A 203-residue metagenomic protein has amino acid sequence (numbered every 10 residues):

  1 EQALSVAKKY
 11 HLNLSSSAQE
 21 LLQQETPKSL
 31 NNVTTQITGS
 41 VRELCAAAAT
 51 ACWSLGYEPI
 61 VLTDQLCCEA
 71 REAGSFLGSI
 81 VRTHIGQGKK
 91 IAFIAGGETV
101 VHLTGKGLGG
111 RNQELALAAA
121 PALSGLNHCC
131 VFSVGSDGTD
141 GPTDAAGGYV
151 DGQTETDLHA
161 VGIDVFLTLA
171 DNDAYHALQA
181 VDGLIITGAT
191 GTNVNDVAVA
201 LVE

Functional and structural regions predicted by a protein language model:
E1, S5-S16, A46-E58, S79-G86 (+3 more regions): Generic secondary-structure signature for well-ordered alpha-helical cores
E1-F76: Accessory alpha-helical/coil subdomains and C-terminal extensions that flank or cap enzyme catalytic cores
T34, L103-L108, D182-I186: A short glycine/serine-rich beta->alpha loop
Q36-S40, L44, Q65, E69 (+4 more regions): Catalytic cores of large soluble enzymes that bind and process phosphate-bearing ligands
D64-L66, G97-T99, V134-D137: Short, ordered loop/turn segments at secondary-structure junctions
A70-V81, V101-L115, G141-Y149: Short glycine/threonine-rich loop-to-helix capping motif typified by GTGT followed within a few residues by an Asp-Pro
K89-K90, I94-C130: C-terminal structural cap/anchor segments
L117-E203: Internal helix-turn-beta structural module
